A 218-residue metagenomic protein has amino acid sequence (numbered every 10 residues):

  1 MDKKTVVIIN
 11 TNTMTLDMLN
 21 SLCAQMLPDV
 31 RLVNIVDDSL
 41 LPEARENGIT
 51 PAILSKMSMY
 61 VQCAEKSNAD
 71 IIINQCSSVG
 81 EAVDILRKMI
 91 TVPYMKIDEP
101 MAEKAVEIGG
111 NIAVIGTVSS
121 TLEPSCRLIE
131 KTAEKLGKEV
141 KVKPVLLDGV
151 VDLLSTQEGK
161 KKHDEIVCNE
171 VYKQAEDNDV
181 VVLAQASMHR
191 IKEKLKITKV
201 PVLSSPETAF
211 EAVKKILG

Functional and structural regions predicted by a protein language model:
M1-G218: Non-catalytic structural scaffold of enzyme domains
